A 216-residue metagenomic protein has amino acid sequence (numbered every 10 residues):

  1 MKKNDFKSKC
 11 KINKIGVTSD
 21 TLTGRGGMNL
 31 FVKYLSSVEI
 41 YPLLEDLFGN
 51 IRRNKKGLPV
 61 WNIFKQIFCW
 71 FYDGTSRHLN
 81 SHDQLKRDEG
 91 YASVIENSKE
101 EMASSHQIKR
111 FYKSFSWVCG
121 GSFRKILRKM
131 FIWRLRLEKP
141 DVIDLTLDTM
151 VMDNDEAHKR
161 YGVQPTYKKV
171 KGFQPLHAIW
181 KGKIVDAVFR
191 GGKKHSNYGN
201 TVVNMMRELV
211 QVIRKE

Functional and structural regions predicted by a protein language model:
M1-K169, P175-K215: Dynamic "connector" segments at or just before major functional cores
